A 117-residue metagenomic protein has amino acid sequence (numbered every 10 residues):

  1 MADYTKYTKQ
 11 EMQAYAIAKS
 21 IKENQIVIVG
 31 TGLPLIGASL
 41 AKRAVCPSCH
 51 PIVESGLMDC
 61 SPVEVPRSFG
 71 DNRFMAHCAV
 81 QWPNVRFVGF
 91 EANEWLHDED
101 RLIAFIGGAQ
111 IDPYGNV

Functional and structural regions predicted by a protein language model:
M1-V117: Conserved alpha/beta enzyme-core scaffold
